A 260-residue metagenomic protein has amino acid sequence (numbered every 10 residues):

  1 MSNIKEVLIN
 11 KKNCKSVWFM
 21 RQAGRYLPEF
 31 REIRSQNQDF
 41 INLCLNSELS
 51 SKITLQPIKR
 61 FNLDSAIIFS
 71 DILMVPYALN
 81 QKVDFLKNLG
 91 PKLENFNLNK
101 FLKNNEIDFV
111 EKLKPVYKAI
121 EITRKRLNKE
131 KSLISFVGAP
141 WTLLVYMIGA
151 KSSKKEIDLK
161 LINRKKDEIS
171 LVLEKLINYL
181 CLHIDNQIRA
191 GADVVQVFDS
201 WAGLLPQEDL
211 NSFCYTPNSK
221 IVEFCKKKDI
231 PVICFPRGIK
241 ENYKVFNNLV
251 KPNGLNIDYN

Functional and structural regions predicted by a protein language model:
M1-Q81, F85, K220: N-terminal basic, low-complexity leaders that serve as flexible interaction/assembly modules and, when applicable, as
V17-Y26, L89-K92, S153, L210-N211 (+1 more regions): Short low-complexity stretches enriched in small and charged residues
F30-E32, Q81-L93, Y146-D158: Short, flexible, mixed-charge acidic loops at enzyme active sites
Q36-D39, L98-D108, I162-S170: Short glycine/proline- and acidic residue-enriched helix-loop micro-motifs that form flexible lids or anion-recognition
D39, N46, N95-K100, K154-K155: Intrinsic-disorder/low-complexity, polar/charged segments
I72-V75, G90-P91, P140-T142: A short acidic, glycine/proline-enriched capping/turn motif at secondary-structure boundaries, especially helix N-cap
N88-R126: A gly/proline- and charged-residue-enriched helix-loop-helix capping module
K112-N260: Active-site loop segments of alpha/beta catalytic cores
